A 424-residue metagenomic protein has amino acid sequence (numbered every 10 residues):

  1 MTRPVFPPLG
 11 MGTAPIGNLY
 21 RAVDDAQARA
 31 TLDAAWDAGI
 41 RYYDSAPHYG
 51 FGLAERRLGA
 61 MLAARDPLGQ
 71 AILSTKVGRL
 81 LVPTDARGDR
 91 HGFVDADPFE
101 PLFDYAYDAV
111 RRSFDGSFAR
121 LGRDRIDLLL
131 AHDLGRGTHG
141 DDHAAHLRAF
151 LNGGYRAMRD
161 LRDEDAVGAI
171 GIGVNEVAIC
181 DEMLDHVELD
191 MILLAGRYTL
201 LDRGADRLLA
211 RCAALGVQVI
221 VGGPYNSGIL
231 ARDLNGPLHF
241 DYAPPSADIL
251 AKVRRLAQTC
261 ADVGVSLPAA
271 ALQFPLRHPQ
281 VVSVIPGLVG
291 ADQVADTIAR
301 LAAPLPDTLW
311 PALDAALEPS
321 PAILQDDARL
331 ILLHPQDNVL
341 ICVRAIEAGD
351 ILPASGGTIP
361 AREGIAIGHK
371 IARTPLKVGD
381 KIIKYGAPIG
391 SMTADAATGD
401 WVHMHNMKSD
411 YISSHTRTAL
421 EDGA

Functional and structural regions predicted by a protein language model:
M1-V77, L81-P83: N-terminal binding-site loop/beta-alpha segment at the start of enzyme catalytic domains that lines or forms
R3-L9, G39-R41, P67-A71, R123-D127 (+4 more regions): Short, well-ordered coil/turn segments that N-cap beta-strands
A14-A26, D95-R111, H143: Active-site mouth loops of central-metabolism enzymes
A22-A35, A106-R120, N175-E182: Short, acidic/polar
Q27, L134-S320: Beta/alpha (TIM)-barrel catalytic core signal, keyed to glycine-rich beta->alpha loops juxtaposed to Asp/Glu that bind
P83-F93, D233-L238: Short, flexible, mixed-charge acidic loops at enzyme active sites
F118-G140: Active-site groove signature of glycoside hydrolases
L324-A424: N-terminal small-residue-enriched
